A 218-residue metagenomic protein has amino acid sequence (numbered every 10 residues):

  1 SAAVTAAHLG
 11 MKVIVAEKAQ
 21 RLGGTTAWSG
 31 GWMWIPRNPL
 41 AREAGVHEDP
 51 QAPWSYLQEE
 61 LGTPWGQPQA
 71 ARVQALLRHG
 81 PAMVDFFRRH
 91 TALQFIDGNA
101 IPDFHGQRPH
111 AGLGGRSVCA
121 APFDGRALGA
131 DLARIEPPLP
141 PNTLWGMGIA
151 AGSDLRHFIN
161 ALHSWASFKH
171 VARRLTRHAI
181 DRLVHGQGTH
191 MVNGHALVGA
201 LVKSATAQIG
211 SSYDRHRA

Functional and structural regions predicted by a protein language model:
S1-V15: N-terminal Rossmann-like FAD-binding beta1-loop-alpha1 element of flavoenzymes
K18-S211: Conserved N-terminal/central alpha/beta ligand/cofactor-binding core
D214-A218: A conserved short coil-to-beta-strand element within the FAD-binding core of flavoproteins
